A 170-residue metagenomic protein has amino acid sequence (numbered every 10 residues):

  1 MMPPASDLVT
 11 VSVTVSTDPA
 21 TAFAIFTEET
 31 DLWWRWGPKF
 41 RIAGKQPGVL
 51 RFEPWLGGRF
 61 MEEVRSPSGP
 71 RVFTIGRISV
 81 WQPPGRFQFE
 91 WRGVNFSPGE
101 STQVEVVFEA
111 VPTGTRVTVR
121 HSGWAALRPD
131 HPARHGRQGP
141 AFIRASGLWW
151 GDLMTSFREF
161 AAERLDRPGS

Functional and structural regions predicted by a protein language model:
M1-P47: Hydrophobic ligand-binding cavity/cleft-lining segments
M1-T21, Q82, T102, E109-R120 (+2 more regions): Aromatic-glycine hotspot motif
T17, W55, F73, A145-L148 (+1 more regions): Generic recognition of short, well-ordered alpha-helical interface segments
A22-F26, F60, I78, F89 (+3 more regions): Hydrophobic pocket/interface hotspot
T27-D31, P83, T155: Solvent-exposed alpha-helix faces
W33-W36, W91, W150: Signature tryptophan residues that serve as conserved aromatic anchors
R51, W55, M61, R65-R116 (+1 more regions): Hydrophobic-ligand binding "helix-grip"
N95, G123-S170: A conserved amphipathic terminal alpha-helix motif
